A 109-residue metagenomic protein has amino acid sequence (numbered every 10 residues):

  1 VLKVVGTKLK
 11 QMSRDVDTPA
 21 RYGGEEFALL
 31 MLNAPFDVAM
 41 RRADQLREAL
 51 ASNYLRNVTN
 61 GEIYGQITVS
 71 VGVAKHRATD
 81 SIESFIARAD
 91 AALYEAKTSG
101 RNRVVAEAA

Functional and structural regions predicted by a protein language model:
G6-R14, L32: Short regulatory alpha-helical coupling segments that immediately precede and/or link into cyclic nucleotide signaling
G6-T7, V38-T59, D90: Alpha-helical scaffold within the catalytic cores of cyclic-nucleotide enzymes
P19-R21: A short pre-motif secondary-structure segment
L32, M40-A43, K75-A108: Catalytic-core segments of nucleotide cyclases and related cyclic-nucleotide turnover enzymes
G65-V69: PAS and PAS-like sensory/regulatory domains
